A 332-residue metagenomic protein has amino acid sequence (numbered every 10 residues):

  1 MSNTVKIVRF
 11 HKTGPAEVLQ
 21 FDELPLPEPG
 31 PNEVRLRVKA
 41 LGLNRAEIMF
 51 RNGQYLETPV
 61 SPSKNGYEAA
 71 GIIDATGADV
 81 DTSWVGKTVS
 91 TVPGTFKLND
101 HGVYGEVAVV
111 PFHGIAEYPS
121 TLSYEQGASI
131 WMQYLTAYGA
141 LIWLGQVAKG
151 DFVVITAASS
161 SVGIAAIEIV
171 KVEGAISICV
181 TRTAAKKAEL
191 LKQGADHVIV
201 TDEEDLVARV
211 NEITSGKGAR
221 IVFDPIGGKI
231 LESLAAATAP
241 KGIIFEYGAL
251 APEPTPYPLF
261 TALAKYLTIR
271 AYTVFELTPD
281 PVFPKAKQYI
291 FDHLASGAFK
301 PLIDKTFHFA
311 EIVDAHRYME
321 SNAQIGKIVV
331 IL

Functional and structural regions predicted by a protein language model:
S2-N3, P281-L332: C-terminal hydrophobic helical "lid"/dimerization subdomain of Rossmann-like NAD(P)H-dependent oxidoreductases
P25-L43, Q54-F96: Glycine-rich beta-strand-centered segment in the early N-terminal region that forms part of a ligand/cofactor-binding
T82, T91-A157: NAD(P)H dinucleotide-binding glycine-rich loop of Rossmann-like/cofactor-binding domains, especially the beta1-alpha1
W84, A128-E204: Mid-domain Rossmann-like dinucleotide-binding core that forms the NAD(H)/NADP(H) cofactor-binding site
Y104, R182-E189, P254-L259: Short, glycine/polar-rich helix-capping loops at beta-to-alpha or helix-loop-helix junctions that flank or form
V154, V222-F223, F245: N-terminal Rossmann-like NAD(P) cofactor-binding module of classical short-chain dehydrogenase/reductase
E173, K229-F299, I331-L332: Glycine-rich phosphate-binding loop and adjacent beta-alpha segment of Rossmann(oid) nucleotide-cofactor-binding
L206-G216: Short amphipathic alpha-helix with an adjacent loop that forms part of the alpha/beta core around
